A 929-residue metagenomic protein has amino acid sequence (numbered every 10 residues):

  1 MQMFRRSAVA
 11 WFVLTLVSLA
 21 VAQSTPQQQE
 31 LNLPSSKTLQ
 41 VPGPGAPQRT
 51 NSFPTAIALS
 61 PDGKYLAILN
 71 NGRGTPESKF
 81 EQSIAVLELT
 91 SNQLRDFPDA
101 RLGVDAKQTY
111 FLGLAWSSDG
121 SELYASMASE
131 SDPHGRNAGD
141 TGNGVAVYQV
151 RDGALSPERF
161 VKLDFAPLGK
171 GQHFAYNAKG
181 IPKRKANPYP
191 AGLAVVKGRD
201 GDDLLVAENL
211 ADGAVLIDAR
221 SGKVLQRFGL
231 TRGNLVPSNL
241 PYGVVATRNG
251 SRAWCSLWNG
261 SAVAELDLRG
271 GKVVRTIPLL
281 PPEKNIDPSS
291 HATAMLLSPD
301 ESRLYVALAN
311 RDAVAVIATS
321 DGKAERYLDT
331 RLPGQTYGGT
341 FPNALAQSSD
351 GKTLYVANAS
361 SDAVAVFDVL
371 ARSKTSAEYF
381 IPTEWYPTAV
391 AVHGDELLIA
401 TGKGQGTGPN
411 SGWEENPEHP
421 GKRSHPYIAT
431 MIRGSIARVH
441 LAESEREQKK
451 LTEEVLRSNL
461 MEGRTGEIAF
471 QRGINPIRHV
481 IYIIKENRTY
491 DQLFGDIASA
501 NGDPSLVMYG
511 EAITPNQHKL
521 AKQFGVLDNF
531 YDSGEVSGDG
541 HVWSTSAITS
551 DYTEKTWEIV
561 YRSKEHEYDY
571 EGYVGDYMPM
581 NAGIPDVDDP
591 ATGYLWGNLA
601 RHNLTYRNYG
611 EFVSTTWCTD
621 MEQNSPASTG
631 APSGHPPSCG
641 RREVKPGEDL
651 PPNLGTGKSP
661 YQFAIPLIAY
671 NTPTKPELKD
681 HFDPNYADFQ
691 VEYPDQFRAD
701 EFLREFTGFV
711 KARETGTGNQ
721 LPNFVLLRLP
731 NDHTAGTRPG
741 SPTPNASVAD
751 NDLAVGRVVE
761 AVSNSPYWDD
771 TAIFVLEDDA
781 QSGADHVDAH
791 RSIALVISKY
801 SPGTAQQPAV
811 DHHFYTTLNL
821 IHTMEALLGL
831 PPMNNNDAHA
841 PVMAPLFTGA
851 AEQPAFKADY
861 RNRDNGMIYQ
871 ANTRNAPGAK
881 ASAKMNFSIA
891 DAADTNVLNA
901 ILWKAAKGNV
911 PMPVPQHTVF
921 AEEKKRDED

Functional and structural regions predicted by a protein language model:
M1-W11: Bacterial N-terminal signal peptides that target proteins for export
Q2-M3, N249, D300, V725: Short alpha-helical segments used as structural interaction elements across diverse proteins
A8, P34, G43, R49 (+13 more regions): Residues at structural and domain junctions
A10, Y124, Y148, A175 (+11 more regions): Intrinsically disordered, low-complexity, compositionally biased regions/tails
V13, Q23, V245, I381 (+3 more regions): A detector of low-complexity, intrinsically disordered, Ser/Thr/Gly/Pro/Ala-rich segments
L16-E467: Predominantly soluble domains enriched in secretory-pathway, periplasmic, or organellar proteins
I432, E447-D929: N-terminal pro-sequences and low-complexity stem/linker regions of secreted or lumenal proteins
